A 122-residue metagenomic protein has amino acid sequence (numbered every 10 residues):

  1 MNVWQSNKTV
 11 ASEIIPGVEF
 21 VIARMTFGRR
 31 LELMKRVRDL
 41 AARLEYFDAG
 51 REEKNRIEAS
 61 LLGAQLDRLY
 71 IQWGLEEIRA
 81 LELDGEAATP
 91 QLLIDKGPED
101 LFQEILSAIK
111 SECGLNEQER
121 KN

Functional and structural regions predicted by a protein language model:
M1-E13: Short acidic, Pro/Gly- and aromatic-enriched capping/linker segments at domain boundaries
V18-V21, M25-N122: Short, surface-exposed, charged amphipathic helix/loop patches that serve as local interaction elements
